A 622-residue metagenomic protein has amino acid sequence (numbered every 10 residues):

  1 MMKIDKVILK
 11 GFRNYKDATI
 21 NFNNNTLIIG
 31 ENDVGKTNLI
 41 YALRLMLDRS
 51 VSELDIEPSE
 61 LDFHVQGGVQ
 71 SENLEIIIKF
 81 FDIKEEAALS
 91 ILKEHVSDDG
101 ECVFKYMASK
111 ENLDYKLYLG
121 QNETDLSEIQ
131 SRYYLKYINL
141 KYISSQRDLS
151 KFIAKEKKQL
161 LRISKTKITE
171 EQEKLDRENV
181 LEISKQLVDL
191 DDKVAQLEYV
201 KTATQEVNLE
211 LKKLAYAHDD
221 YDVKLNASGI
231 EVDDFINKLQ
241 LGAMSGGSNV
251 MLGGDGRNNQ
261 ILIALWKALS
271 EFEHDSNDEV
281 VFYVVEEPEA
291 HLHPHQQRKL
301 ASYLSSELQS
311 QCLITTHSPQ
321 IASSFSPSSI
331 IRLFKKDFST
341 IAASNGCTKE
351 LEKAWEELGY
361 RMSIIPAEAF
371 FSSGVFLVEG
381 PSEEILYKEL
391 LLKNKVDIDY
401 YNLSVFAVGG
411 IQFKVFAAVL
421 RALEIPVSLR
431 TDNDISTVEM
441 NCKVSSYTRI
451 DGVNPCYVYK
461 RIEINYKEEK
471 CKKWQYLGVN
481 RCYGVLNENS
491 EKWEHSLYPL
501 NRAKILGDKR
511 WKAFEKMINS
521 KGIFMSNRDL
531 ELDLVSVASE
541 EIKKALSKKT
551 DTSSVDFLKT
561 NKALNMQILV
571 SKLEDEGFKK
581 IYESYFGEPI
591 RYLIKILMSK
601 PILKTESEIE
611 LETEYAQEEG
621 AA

Functional and structural regions predicted by a protein language model:
M1-I28, D33-D48, I236, L241-I365 (+4 more regions): Switch/communication elements of ASCE P-loop NTPase nucleotide-binding domains
I20-N21, G67-S71, S97-D99, K110 (+7 more regions): Conserved catalytic network of the ASCE P-loop NTPase/AAA+ motor domain
I40-D98: Conserved P-loop NTP-binding catalytic core
S71-I76, D99-F104, K136-L140, S310 (+3 more regions): Short glycine-/polar-rich loops that comprise or flank the Walker A/P-loop and associated switch/sensor motifs
E75, I83-L175: Electropositive, glycine-dotted interaction segments that contact anionic polymers or phosphate-rich ligands
F152-K155, S164-I261, L265-V281, N441: Extended helical coiled-coil dimerization/tether regions that scaffold and oligomerize large DNA-maintenance assemblies
L252-G253, V375-E379: Short hydrophobic beta-strand that contains or immediately precedes a catalytic carboxylate
I364-L377, E384-A622: Acidic, Mg2+-coordinating catalytic modules of nucleic-acid enzymes
